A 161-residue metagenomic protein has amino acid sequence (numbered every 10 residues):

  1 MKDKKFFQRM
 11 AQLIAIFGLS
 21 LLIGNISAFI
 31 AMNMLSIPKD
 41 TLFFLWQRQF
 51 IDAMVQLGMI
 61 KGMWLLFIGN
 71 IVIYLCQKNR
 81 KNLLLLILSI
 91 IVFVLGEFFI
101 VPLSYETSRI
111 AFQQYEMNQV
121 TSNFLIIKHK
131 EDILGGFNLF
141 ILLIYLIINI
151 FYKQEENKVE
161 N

Functional and structural regions predicted by a protein language model:
M1-N161: Polytopic transmembrane helical bundles with strong interfacial aromatic enrichment
